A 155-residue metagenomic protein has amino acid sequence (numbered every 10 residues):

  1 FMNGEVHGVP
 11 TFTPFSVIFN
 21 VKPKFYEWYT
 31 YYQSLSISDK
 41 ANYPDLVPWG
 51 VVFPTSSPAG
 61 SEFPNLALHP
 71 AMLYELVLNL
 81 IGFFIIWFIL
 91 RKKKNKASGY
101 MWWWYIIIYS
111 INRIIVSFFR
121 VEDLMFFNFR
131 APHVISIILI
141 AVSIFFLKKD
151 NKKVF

Functional and structural regions predicted by a protein language model:
F1-F155: A feature for loop-to-transmembrane-helix boundaries and adjacent hydrophobic helices in multi-pass integral membrane
